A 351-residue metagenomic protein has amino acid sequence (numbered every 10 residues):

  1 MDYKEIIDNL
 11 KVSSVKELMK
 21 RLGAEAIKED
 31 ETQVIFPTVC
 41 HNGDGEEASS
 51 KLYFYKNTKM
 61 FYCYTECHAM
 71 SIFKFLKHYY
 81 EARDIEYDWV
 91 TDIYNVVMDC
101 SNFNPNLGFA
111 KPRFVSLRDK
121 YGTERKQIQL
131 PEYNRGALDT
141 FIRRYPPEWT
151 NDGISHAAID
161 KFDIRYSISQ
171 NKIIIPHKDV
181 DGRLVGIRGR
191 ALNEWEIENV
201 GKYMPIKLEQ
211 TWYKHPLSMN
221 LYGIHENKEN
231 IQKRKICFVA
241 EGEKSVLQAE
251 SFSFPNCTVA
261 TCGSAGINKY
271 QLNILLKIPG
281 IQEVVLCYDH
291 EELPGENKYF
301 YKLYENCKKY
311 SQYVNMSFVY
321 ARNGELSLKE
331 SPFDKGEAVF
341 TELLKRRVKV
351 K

Functional and structural regions predicted by a protein language model:
M1-L107, N151, I168-S169: N-terminal structured subdomain of primase-like DNA metabolism proteins
M1-V12, Y62, M70-F73, R234-K235 (+1 more regions): TOPRIM fold recognition
P37, K111-R125, P176, D181-G189: Long, compositionally biased
T38, C63, L76, W149 (+5 more regions): Terminal peptide-recognition signature
E46-A48, I168-P279: Phosphate-handling DNA/RNA-contact segment within nucleic-acid enzymes
T65-M70, A137-R143: Short acidic alpha-helix initiation/capping motifs at coil-to-helix transition points, especially at protein N-termini
Y87-F141: Conserved active-site segments centered on acidic
T150-Q170, E226-E229: Short, basic/aromatic recognition patches
